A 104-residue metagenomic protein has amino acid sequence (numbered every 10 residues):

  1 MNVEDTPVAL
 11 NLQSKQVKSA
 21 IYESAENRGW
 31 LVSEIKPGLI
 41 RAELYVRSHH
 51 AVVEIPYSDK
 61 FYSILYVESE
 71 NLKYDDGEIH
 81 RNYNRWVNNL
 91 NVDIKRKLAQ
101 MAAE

Functional and structural regions predicted by a protein language model:
M1-E104: Ser/Thr-rich, low-complexity intrinsically disordered terminal regions
